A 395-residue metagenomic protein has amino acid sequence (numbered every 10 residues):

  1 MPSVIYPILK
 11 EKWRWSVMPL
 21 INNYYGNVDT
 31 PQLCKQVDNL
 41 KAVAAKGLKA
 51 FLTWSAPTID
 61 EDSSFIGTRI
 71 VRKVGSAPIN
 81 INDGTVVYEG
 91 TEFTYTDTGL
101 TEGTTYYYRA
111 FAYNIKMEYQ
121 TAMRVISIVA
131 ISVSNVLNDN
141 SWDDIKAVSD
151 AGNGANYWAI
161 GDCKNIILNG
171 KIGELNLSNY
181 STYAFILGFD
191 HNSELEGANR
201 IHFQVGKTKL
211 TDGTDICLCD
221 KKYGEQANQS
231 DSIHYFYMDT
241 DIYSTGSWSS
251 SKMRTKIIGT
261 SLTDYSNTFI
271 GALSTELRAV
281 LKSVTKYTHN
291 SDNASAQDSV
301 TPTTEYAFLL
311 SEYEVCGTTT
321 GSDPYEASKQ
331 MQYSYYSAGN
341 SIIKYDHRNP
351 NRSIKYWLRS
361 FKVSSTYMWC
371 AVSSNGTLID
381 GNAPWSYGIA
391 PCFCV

Functional and structural regions predicted by a protein language model:
M1-Q32: Short, intrinsically disordered N-terminal pre-domain segments
G26-S64, E102, N114-I131: Pro/Thr/Ser/Gly-rich low-complexity, intrinsically disordered linker/stalk tracts
G47-F51, E92-T94, A198-R200: A generic structural signal for beta-strand entry/edge sites
T53-S55, V71, F111, C392: Residue-level recognition of well-ordered beta-strand positions that form the cores of beta-sheet-rich folds across
G67-T101, I115-M123: Recognizes extended acidic, P/S/T-rich segments that occur within or adjacent to Ig-like beta-sandwich modules
Y107-R109: Hydrophobic beta-strand segments within extracellular beta-sandwich modules
I131-V395: Collagenous Gly-X-Y triple-helix signature in extracellular proteins
